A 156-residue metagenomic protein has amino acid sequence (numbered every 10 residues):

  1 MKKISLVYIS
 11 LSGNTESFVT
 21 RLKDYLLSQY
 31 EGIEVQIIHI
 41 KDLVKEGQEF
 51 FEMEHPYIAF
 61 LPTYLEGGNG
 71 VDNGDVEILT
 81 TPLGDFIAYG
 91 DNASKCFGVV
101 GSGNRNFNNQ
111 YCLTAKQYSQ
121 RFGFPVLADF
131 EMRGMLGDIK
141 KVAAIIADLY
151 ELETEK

Functional and structural regions predicted by a protein language model:
M1-V76, T80: N-terminal beta1-alpha1-beta2 submodule of the flavodoxin-like/Rossmannoid cofactor-binding fold
M53-K156: FMN-binding flavodoxin-like domain, especially the glycine-rich phosphate-binding loop
